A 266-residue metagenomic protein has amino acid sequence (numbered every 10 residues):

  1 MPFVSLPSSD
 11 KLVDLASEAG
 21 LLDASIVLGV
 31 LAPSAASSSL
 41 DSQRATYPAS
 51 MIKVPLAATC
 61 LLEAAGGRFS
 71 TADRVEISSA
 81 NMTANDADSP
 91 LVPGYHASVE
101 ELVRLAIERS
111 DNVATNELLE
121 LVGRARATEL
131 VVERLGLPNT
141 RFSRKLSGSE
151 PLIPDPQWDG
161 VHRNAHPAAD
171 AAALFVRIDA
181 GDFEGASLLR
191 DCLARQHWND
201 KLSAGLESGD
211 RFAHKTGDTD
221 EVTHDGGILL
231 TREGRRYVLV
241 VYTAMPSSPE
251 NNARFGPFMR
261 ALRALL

Functional and structural regions predicted by a protein language model:
P2-A16, S37, A172-L174, I178-K201 (+2 more regions): Structured C-terminal helix/loop/strand segments within mature extracytoplasmic catalytic/sensor domains
L21-A45: Short, conserved catalytic-motif segment at the N-terminal edge
D23-S25, Y95, L119-V176: Mid-domain, small-residue-enriched loop/turn segments at the edges of structured enzyme/sensor domains
S39-Q43, S98-E100, R109-A114, L152-D159: Flexible glycine/proline-enriched surface loops and loop-helix/loop-strand junctions
L40-Y47, D88-V92, V103-R104, W158-G160: A short glycine/serine-rich beta->alpha loop
Y47-V75, L239: Active-site SXXK
G66-V92: Short, glycine/proline-biased beta-turn/loop segments that scaffold the active-site neighborhood
M82-L118, R124: Conserved catalytic neighborhood of penicillin-recognizing serine enzymes
